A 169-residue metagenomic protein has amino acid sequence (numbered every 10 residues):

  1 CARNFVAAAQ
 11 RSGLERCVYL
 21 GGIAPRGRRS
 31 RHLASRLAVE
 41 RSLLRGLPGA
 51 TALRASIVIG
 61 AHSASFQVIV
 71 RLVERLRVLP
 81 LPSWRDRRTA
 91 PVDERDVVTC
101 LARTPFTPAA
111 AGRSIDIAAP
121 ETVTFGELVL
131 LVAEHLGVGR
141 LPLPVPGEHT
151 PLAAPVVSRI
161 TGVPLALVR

Functional and structural regions predicted by a protein language model:
C1, A64-S65, W84-F106, G112-D116: Substrate-positioning beta->alpha
C1-C17, R31-R45: NAD(P)-cofactor binding segment of oxidoreductase domains
A2, R36, E40, S65-F66 (+6 more regions): A general structural signal for well-ordered alpha-helical segments in protein cores
R16-Y19, T51-R54, A90, D116: Structural signature of the Rossmann-like NAD(P)-dependent dehydrogenase/reductase core
G21, E40-H62, V68-R71, R75 (+1 more regions): Conserved beta-loop-beta element that borders a ligand/cofactor-binding pocket
A24-R28: Short, solvent-exposed loop/turn segments at secondary-structure junctions
R29-E40, V58-I59, S63, Q67 (+3 more regions): Short-chain dehydrogenase/reductase
R103-V168: Mid/C-terminal beta-alpha module of Rossmann-like enzyme folds, strongest in SDR-family dehydrogenases/epimerases
